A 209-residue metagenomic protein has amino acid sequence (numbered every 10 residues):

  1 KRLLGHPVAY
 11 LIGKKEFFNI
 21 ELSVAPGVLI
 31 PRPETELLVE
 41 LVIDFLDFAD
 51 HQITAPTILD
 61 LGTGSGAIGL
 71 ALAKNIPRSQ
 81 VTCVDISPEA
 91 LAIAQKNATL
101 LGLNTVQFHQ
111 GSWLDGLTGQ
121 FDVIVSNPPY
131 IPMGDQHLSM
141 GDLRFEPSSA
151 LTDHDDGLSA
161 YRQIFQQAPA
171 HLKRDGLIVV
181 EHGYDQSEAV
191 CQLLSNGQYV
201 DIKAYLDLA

Functional and structural regions predicted by a protein language model:
K1-F45: Conserved AdoMet
G5, T35, I68, A94 (+4 more regions): Residue-level signal for inorganic ion chemistry
A9, I131-G134, D185: Active-site beta-alpha loop architecture of Rossmann-like, nucleotide-cofactor-dependent enzymes
E21, Q80, T105-Q107, V200-K203: Conserved beta-strand segments of alpha/beta enzyme cores
L37-H137: Conserved SAM/SAH cofactor-binding pocket of Class I
V42, L72, D142, I164-A168: Class I S-adenosylmethionine-dependent transferase superfamily signal
P129-A160: Mobile active-site "lid"/loop adjacent to the S-adenosyl-L-methionine
D155-A209: Conserved Class I SAM-dependent methyltransferase catalytic core
